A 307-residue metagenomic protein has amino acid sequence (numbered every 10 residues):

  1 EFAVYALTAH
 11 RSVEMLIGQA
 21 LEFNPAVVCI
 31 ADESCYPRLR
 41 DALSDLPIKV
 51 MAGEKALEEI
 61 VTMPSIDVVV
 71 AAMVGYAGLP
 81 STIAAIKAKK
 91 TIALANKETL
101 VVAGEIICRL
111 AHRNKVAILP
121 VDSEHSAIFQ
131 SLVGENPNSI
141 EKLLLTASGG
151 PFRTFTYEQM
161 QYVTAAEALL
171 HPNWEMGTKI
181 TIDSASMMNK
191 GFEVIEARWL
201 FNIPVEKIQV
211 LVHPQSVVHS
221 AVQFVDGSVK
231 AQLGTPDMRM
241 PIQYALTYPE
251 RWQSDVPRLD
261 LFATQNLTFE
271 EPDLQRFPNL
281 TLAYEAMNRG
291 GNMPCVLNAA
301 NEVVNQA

Functional and structural regions predicted by a protein language model:
E1-A307: Catalytic, metal-anchored helix/loop core of enzyme active sites in primary metabolism
